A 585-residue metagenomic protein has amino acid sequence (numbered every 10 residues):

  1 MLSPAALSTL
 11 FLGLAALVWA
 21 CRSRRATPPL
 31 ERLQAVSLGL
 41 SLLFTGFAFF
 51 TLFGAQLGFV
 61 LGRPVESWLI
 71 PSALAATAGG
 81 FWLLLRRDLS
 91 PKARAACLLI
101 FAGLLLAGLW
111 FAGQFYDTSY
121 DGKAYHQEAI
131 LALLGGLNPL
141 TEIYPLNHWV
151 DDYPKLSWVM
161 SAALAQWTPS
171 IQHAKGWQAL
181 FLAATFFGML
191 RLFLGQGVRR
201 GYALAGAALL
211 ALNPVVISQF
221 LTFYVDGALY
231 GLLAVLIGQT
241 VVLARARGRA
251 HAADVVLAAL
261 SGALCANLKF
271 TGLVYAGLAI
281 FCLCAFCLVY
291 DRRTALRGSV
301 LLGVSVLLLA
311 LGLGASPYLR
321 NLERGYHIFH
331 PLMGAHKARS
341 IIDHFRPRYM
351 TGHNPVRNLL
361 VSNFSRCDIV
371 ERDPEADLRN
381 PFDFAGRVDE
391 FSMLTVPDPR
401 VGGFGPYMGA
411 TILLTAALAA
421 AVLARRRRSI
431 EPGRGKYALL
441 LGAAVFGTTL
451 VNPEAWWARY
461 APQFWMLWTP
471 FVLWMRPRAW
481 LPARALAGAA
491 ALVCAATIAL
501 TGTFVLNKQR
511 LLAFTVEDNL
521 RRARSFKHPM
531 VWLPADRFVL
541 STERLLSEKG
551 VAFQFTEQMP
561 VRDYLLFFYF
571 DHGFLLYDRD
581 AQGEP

Functional and structural regions predicted by a protein language model:
M1-K92: Membrane-embedded, hydrophobic transmembrane alpha-helices
F49-L52, A76-R86, A163, G176-G197 (+1 more regions): Transmembrane-helix motifs of polytopic, lipid-linked glycan transferases
R94-L105, A250-G262, T271, A276-C284 (+4 more regions): Signature aromatic-anchored transmembrane alpha helix within multi-pass, membrane-resident enzymes that catalyze glycan
F115-A129, L137-M160, T168, Q172 (+3 more regions): Extracytoplasmic catalytic/substrate-binding loops of multi-pass membrane glycan-assembly enzymes
W158, R339-R425: Lumenal/periplasmic acceptor-binding loop at the mouth of the active site in multi-pass, GT-C-fold membrane enzymes
Q172-H173, M189-P214, I430-A443: Transmembrane-helix signature of polytopic, membrane-embedded enzymes that assemble or transfer cell-envelope glycans
V215-L229: Short acidic/glycine- and proline-prone juxtamembrane loop motifs at membrane-interface regions of multi-pass membrane
V493-V551: Membrane-embedded, lumen/periplasm-facing catalytic core of multi-pass transferases that use lipid-linked donors
